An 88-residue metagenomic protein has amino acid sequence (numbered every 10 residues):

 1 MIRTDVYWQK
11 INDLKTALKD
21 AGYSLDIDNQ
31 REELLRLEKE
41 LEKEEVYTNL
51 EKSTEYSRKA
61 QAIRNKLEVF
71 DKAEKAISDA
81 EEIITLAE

Functional and structural regions predicted by a protein language model:
M1-E88: Charged, heptad-repeat coiled-coil alpha-helices that serve as long linker/dimerization "arms" in large NTP-dependent
